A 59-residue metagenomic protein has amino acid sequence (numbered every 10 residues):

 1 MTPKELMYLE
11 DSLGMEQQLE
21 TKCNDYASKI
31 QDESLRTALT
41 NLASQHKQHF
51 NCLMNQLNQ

Functional and structural regions predicted by a protein language model:
M1-Q59: His/Met- and acidic-residue-enriched segments that coordinate or traffic transition-metal cofactors and support
